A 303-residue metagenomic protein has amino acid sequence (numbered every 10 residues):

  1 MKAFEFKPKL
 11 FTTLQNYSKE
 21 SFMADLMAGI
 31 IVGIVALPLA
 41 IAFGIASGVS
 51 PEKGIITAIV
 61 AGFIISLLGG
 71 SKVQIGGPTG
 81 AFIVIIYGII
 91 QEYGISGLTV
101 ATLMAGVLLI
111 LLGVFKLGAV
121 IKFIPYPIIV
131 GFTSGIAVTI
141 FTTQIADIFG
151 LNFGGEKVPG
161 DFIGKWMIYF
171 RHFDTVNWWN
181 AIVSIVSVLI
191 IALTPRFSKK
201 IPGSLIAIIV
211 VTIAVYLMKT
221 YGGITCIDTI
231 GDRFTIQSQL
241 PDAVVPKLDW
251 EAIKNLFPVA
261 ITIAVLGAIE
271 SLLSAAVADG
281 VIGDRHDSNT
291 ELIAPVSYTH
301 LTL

Functional and structural regions predicted by a protein language model:
M1-L301: Transmembrane helical cores of multi-pass ion-transport proteins
